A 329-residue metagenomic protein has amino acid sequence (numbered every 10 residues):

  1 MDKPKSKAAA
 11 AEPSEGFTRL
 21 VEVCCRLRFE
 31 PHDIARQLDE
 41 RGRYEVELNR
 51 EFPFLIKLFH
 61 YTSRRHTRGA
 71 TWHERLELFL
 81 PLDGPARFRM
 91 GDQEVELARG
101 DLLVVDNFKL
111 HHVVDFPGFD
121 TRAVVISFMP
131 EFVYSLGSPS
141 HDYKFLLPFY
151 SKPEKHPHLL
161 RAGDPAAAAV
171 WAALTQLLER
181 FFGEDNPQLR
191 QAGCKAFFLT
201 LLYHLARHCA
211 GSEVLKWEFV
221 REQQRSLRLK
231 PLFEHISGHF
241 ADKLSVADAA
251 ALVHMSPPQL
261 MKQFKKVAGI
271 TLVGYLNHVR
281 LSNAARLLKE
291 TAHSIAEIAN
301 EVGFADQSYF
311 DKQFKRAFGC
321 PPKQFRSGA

Functional and structural regions predicted by a protein language model:
D2-K57, H112-G183, G211-S212: A hydrophobic/aromatic-rich effector-binding and dimerization subdomain of bacterial HTH-type transcriptional regulators
I56-H73: Conserved short histidine dyad/triad with adjacent acidic residue
R64-R65, R99-G100, F108, G118 (+1 more regions): Tight coil/turn sites that cap or link beta-strands
T71-F88: Short, conserved beta-strand element in jelly-roll/cupin
P85-R87, L103, N107-V113, F132-Y134: Histidine-centered metal-chelating micro-motifs
D92-D106: Short acidic-glycine-tyrosine-enriched beta hairpin
D106, P130-F219, V246, A251-P257 (+4 more regions): Alpha-helical bundle regulatory/interaction domains
H204-A210, P231, H235-L281, H293 (+1 more regions): Basic/polar phosphate-binding segments, predominantly the helix-turn-helix DNA-binding elements of transcriptional
